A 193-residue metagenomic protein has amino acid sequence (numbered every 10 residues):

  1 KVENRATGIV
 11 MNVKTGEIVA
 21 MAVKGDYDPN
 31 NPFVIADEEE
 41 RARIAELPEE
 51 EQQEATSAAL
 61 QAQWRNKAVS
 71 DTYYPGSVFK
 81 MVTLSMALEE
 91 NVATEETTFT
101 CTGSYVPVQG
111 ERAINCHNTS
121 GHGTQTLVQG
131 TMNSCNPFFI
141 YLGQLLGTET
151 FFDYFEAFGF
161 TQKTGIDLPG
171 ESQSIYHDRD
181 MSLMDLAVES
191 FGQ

Functional and structural regions predicted by a protein language model:
V2-N4: Short loop/turn motifs at secondary-structure junctions and domain boundaries
A6-V78, V82-Q193: Beta-lactam-recognizing serine transpeptidase/beta-lactamase-like catalytic domain environment
